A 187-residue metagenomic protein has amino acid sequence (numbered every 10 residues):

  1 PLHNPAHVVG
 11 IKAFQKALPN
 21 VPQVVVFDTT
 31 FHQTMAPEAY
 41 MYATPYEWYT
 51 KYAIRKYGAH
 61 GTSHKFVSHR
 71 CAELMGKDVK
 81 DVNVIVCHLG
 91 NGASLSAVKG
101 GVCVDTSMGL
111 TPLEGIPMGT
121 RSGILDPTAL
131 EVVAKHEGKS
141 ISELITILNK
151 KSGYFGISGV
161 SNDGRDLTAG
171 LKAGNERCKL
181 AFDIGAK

Functional and structural regions predicted by a protein language model:
P1-V25, T29: Conserved phosphate-binding loops in N-terminal lobes of ATP-dependent enzymes of the actin/Hsp70/sugar-kinase
L2-A6, R55-S63, S122, H136-S140 (+4 more regions): Catalytic cores of large soluble enzymes that bind and process phosphate-bearing ligands
V8-Q15, H64-A72, P127-K135, S142-N149 (+1 more regions): Predominant activation on well-ordered alpha-helical scaffold segments within soluble catalytic domains
T29-H32, K151: Short glycine-enriched loops at secondary-structure junctions
Q33-H136: Glycine-rich phosphate-binding loop of actin/hexokinase-like ATP-binding domains
D81-C87, S142-K151: Beta-strand segments within the central parallel beta-sheet cores of soluble alpha/beta enzyme folds
T146, G153-G156, G164-K187: Adenine-nucleotide phosphate-binding core of ATP-dependent small-molecule kinases
